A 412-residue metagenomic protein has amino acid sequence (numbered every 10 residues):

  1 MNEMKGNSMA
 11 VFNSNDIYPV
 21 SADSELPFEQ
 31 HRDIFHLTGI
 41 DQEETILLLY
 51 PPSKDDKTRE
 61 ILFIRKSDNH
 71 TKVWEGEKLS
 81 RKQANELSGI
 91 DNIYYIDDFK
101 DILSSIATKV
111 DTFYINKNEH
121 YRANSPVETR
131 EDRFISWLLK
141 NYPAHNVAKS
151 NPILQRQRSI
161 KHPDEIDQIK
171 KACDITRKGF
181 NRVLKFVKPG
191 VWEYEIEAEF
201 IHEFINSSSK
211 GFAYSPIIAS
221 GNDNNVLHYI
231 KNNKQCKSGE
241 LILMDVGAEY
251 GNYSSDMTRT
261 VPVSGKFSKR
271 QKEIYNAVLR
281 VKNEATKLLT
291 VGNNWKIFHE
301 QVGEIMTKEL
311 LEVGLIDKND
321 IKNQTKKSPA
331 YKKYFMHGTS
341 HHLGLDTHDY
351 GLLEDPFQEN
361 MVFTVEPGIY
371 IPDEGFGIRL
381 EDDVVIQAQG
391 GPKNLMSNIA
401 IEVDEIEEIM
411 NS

Functional and structural regions predicted by a protein language model:
M1-S412: Active-site neighborhoods and metal-handling regions in enzymes and metal-associated proteins
